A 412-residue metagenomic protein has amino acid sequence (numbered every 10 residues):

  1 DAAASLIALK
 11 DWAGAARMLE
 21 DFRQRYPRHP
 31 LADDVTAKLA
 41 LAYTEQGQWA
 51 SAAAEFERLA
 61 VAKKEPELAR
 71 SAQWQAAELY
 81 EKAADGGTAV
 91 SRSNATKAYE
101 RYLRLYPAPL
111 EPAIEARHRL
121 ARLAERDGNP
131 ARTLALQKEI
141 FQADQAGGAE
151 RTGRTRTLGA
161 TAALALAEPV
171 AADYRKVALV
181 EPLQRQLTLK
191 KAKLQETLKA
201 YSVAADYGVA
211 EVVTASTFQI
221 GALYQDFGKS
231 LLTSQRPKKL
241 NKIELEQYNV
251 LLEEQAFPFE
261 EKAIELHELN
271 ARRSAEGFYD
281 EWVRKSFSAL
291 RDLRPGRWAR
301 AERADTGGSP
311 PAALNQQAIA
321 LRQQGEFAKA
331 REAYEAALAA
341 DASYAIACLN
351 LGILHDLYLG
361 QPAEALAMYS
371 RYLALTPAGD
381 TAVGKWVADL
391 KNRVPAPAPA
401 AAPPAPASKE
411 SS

Functional and structural regions predicted by a protein language model:
D1-P311, N315-R371, A382, V387-S412: Acidic, polar-rich low-complexity tracts and alpha-helical solenoid repeat scaffolds
L373-L375: Long amphipathic alpha-helical assembly cores
